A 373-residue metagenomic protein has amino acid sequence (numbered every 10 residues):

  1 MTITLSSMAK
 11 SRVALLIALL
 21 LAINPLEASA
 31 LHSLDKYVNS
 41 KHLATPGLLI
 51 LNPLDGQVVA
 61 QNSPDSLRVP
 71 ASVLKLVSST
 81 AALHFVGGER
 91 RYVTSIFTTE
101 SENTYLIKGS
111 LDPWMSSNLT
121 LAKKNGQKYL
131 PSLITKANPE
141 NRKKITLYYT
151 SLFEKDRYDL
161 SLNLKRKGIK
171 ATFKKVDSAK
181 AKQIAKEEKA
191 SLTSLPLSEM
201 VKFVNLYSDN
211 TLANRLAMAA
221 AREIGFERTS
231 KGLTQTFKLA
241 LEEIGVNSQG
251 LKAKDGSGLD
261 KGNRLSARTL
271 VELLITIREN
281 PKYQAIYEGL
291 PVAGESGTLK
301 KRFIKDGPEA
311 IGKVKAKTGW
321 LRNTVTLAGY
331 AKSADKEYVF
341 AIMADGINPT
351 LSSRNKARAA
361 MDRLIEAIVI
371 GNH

Functional and structural regions predicted by a protein language model:
I3-A14: Bacterial N-terminal signal peptides that target proteins for export
A14-N24: Bacterial N-terminal signal peptides
L26-L67, G88-E89, L133-N141, A367: Beta-lactamase-like hydrolase cores
P53-D55, S63-S66, T99-S101, S110-D112 (+8 more regions): Solvent-exposed coil/turn segments that connect beta secondary-structure elements in extracytoplasmic/periplasmic
G56, P70-G88, V204, F340: Active-site SXXK
V59-Q61, I224-H373: Small-residue-rich helix-loop
S95-F153: Active-site-adjacent, His/Asp/Glu-enriched structural segments that form or flank metal-binding and acid/base networks
K136-I145, S151-G289: A small/polar active-site loop signature that marks catalytic segments
